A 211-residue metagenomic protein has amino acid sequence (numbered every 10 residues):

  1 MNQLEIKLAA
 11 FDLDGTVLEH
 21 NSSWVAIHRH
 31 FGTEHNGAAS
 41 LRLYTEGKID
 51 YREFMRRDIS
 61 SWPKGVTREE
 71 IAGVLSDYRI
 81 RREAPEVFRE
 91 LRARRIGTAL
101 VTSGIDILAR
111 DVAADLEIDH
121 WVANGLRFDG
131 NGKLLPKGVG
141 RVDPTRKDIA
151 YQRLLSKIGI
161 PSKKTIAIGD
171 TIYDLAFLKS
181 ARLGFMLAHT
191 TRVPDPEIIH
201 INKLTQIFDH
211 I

Functional and structural regions predicted by a protein language model:
M1-R52, R56-R57: Active-site neighborhood of HAD-like aspartate-dependent phosphohydrolases
A26, E83, I107-D111, A176-F177: Phosphate- and divalent-cation-binding pockets in alpha/beta enzyme and binding domains that engage nucleotide-derived
F54-I71, F128-L135: Short, basic/glycine-rich phosphate-binding loops at helix/coil junctions that contact nucleotide phosphates
R68, A72-D106: Short, acidic loop-to-helix structural element flanking the phosphoryl-transfer center in phosphate-processing enzymes
P85-A93, K147-D148, Q152-G159, K179: Surface-exposed amphipathic alpha-helices with a cationic face
T98-S103, S162-N202: Acidic, Mg2+-coordinating phosphoryl-transfer loop and its flanking beta/alpha structural elements, shared across
D111-T165, D195: Substrate-recognition "cap/lid" segment bordering the active-site pocket of phosphatases
V122, I198-I207: Short acidic-hydrophobic, aromatic-tinged amphipathic segments that line or gate anion-handling sites
